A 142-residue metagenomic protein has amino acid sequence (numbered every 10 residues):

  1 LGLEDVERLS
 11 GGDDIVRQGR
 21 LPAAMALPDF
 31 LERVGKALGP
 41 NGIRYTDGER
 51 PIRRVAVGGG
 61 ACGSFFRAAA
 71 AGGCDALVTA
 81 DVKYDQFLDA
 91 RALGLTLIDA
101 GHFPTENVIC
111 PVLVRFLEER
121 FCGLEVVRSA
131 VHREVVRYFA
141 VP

Functional and structural regions predicted by a protein language model:
L1-P142: Hydrophobic structural segments
